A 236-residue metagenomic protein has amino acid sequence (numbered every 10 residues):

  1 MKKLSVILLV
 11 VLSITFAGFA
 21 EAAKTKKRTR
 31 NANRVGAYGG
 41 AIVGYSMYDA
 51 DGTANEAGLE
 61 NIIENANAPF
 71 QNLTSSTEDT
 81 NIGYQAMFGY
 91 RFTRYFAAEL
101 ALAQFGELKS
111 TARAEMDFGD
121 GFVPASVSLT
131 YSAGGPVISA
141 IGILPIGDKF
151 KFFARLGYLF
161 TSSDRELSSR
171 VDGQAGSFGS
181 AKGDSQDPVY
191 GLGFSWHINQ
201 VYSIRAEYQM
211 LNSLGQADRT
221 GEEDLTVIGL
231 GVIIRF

Functional and structural regions predicted by a protein language model:
M1-V35: Cleavable N-terminal export/targeting peptides
A23-R30, R34, Y45-D51, I82-V171 (+3 more regions): Gram-negative (and chloroplast) outer-membrane scaffold detector with strong preference for beta-barrel transmembrane
N31, T74-T80, A125-S132, Q174-Q186 (+1 more regions): Replace "Gram-negative outer membrane beta-barrel proteins" with "bacterial and organellar outer membrane beta-barrel
Y45-Y84, K182-Q186: Surface-exposed strand-loop-strand hairpins of Gram-negative outer-membrane beta-barrel proteins
A66-L73, D120-S126, G173-F178, S213-L214: Extracytoplasmic loops and strand-loop junctions of Gram-negative outer membrane beta-barrel proteins
S203-A206: Surface-exposed extracellular loop regions of Gram-negative outer-membrane beta-barrel proteins
